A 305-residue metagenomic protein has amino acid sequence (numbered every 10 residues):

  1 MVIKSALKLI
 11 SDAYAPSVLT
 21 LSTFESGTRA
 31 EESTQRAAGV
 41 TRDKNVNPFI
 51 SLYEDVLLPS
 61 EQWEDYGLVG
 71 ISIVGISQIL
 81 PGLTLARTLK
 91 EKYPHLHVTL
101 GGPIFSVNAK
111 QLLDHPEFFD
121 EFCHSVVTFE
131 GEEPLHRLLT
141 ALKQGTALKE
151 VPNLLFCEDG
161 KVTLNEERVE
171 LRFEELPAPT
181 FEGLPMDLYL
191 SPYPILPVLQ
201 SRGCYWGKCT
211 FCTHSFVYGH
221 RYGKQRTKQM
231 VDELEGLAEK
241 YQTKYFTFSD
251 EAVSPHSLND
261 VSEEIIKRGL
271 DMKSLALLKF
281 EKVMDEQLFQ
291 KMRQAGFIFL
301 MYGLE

Functional and structural regions predicted by a protein language model:
M1-D43: Extended, charge-rich helix/loop segments that form flexible, surface "patches" used to engage negatively charged
S26-E166: Glycine-rich beta-alpha loop elements in corrinoid/cobalamin-binding modules across cobalamin-dependent enzymes
R42, C157-V198: N-terminal [4Fe-4S]-dependent radical SAM core
Y66-S72, F122, P194-I195, H214-H220 (+1 more regions): Glycine- and acidic
L68, H95, T99, V231-E305: Conserved SAM/AdoMet-binding glycine-rich loop
I76-L80, S106-N108, L135-H136, T163 (+7 more regions): Flexible loop/turn segments at secondary-structure boundaries
L154, C204, M230, F248: Conserved, mostly hydrophobic/aromatic
S191-K228: Canonical Radical SAM [4Fe-4S] cluster-binding loop centered on the CxxxCxxC motif and its immediate flanking residues
